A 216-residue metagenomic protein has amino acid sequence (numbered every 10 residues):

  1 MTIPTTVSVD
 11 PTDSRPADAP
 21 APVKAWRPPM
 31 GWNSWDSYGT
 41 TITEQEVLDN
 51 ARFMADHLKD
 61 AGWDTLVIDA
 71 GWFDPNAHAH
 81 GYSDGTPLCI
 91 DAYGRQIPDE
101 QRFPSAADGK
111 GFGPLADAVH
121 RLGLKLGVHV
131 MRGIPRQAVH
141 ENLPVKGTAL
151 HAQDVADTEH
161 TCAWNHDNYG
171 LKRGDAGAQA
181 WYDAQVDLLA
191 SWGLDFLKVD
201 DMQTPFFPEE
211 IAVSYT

Functional and structural regions predicted by a protein language model:
M1-W35, T41: Mature N-terminal, pre-catalytic/accessory segment of carbohydrate-active enzymes
P22-Y38, V155-G170: N-terminal small/glycine-rich loop or linker at the start of catalytic domains across soluble metabolic enzymes
N33-M54: Hydrophobic alpha-helical membrane-insertion signals
E44, E209-E210: Conserved strand-to-helix beginnings and helix N-cap segments that scaffold or border functional pockets
N50, M54-A118, L122-E209: Aromatic-lined carbohydrate-binding/catalytic grooves of carbohydrate-active enzymes
V213: Active-site core of glycosidic bond-cleaving carbohydrate-active enzymes
T216: Conserved small/polar residues in nucleotide/adenosyl-binding loops
